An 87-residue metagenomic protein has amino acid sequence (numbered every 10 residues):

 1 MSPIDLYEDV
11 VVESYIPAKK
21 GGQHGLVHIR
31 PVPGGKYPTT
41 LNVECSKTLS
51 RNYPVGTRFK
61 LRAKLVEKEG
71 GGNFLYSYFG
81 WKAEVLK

Functional and structural regions predicted by a protein language model:
S2-G22: Structural detector for short beta-strands of small beta-barrel domains
V12, A18, V43, L61-A63: Short, surface-exposed loop motifs enriched in S/T, G, D/E and P with embedded aromatic residues
A18-L41: OB-fold (S1/OB) nucleic-acid-binding surfaces
G25, T39, V55-F59, S77-W81: A generic structural signal for short beta-strands and their flanking turns/coil linkers
P33, K47, A63-E67: Short glycine-rich, polar/acidic loop-and-turn segments at beta strand-coil junctions
K36-N52: Beta-strand/loop nucleic-acid-binding surfaces
G56-G70: Flexible glycine-rich surface loops and low-complexity tracts that mediate binding to linear polymers
V66-K87: OB-fold/S1-family single-stranded nucleic acid-binding modules
